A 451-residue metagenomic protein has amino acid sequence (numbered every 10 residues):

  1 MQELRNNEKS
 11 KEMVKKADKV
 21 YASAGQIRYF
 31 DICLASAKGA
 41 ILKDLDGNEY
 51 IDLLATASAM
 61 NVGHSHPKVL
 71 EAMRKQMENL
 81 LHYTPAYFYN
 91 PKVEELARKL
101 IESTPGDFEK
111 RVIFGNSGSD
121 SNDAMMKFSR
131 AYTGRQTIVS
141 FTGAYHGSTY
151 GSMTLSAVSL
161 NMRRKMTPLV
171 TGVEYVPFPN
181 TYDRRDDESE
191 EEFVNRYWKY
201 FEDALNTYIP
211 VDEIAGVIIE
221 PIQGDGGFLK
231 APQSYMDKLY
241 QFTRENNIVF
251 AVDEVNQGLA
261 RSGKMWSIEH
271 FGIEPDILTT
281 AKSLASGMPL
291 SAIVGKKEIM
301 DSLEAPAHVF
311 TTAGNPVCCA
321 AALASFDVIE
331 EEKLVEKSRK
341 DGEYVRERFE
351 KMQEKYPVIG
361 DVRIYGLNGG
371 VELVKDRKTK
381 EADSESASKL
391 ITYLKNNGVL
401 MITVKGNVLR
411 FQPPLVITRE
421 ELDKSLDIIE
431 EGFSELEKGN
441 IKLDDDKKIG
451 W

Functional and structural regions predicted by a protein language model:
M1-W451: Conserved N-terminal phosphate-binding loop of PLP-dependent enzymes in the Aspartate aminotransferase
